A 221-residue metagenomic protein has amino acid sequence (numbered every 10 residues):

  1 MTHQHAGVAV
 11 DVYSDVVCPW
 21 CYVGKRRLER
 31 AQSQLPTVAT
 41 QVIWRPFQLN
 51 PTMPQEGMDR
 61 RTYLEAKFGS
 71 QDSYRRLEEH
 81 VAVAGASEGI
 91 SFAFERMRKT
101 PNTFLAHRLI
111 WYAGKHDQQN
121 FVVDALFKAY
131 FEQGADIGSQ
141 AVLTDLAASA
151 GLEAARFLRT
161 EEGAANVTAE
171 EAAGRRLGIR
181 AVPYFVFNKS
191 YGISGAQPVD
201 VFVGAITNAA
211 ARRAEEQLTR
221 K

Functional and structural regions predicted by a protein language model:
H3-Y13, V17, V23-T40, W44 (+1 more regions): C-terminal cap of thioredoxin/glutaredoxin-like
K25-Y130, E216-Q217: Structural alpha/beta surface segment adjacent to cysteine/selenocysteine redox centers across thiol/disulfide enzymes
